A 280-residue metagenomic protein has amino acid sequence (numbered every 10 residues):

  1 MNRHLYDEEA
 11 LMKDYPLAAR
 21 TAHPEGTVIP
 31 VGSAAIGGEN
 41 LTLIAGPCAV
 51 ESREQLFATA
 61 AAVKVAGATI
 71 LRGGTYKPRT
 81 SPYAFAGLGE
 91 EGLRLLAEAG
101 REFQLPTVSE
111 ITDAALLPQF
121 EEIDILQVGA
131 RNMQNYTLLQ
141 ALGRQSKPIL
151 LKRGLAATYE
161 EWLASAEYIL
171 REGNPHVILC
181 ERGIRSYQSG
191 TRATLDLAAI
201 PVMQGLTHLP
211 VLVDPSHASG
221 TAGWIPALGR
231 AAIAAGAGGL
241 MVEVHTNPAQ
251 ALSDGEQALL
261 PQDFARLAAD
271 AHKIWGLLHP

Functional and structural regions predicted by a protein language model:
N2, Y6-I44, A269-A271, L277-P280: N-terminal amphipathic alpha-helix/helix-capping segment at the start of soluble metabolic enzymes
G26-C48, K77-R79, Q204-V213: N-terminal small/glycine-rich loop or linker at the start of catalytic domains across soluble metabolic enzymes
I36, Q145-V244: Catalytic alpha/beta core domains of metabolic enzymes, predominantly
L41-A58, P82-A86, P106-E110, G129-A130 (+3 more regions): Active-site mouth loops of central-metabolism enzymes
L41-P47, T69-G73, T107-S109, L126-V128 (+4 more regions): Hydrophobic faces of well-ordered beta-strands that scaffold small-molecule active sites in alpha/beta enzyme cores
R72-E91, T246-E256: Glycine-rich, proline-tolerant flexible connector loops at the mouths of alpha/beta enzymes
F85-S109, A141-P148, L197-L212, Q257-H279: Alpha-helix-loop-beta-strand connector modules within alpha/beta enzyme cores
L88, F103-A115, I123-L139, K147-Y159 (+2 more regions): Catalytic beta/alpha-barrel core
